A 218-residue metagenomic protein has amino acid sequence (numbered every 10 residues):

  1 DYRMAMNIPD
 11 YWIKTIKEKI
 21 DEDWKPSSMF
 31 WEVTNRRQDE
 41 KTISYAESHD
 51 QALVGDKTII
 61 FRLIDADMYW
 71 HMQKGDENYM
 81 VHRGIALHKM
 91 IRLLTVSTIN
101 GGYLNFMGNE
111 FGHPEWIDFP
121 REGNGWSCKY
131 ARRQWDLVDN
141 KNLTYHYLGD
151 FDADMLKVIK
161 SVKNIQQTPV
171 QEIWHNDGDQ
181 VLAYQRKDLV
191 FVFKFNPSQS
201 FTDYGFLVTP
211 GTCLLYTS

Functional and structural regions predicted by a protein language model:
D1-E122, C128, K160, Q166-V170 (+2 more regions): Conserved alpha/beta catalytic core and glycan-binding cleft of carbohydrate-active enzymes
N124-D136: Short glycine/proline- and charge-enriched loop/turn segments that cap or connect secondary-structure elements
R133-Q171: Aromatic- and carboxylate-lined catalytic core of secreted/periplasmic carbohydrate-active enzymes
T209-G211: Short proline/glycine-enriched turn/loop motifs at strand-loop junctions of beta-rich domains
Y216-T217: Conserved small/polar residues in nucleotide/adenosyl-binding loops
